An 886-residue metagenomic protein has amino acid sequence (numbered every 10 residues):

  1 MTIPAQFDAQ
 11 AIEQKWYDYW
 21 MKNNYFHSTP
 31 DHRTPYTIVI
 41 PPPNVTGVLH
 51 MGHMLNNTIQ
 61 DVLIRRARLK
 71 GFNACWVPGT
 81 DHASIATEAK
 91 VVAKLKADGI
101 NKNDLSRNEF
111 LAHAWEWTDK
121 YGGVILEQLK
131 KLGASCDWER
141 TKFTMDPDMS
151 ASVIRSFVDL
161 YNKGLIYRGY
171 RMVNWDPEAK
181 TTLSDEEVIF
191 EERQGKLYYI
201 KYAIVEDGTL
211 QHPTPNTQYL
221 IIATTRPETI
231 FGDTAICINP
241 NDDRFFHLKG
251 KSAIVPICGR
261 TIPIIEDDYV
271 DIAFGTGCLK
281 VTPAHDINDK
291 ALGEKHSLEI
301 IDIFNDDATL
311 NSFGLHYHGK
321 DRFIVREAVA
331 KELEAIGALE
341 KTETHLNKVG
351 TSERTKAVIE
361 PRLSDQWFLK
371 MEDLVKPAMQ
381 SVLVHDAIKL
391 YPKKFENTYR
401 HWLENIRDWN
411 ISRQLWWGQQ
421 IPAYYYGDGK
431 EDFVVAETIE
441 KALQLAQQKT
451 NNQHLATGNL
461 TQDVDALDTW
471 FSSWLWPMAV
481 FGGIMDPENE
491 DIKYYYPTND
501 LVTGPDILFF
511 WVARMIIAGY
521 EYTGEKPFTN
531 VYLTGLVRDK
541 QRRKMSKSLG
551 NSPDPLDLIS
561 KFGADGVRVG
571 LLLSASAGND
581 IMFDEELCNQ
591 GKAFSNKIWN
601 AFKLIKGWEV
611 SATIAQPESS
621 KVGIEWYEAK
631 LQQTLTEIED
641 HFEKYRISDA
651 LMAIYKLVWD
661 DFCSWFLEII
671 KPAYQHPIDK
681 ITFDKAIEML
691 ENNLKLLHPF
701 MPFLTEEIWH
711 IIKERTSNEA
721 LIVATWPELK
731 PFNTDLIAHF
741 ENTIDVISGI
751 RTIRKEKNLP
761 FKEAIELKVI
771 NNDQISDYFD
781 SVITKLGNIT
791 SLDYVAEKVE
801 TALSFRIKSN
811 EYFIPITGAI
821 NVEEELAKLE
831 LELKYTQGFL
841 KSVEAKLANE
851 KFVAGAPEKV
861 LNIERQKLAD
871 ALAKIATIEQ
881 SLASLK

Functional and structural regions predicted by a protein language model:
M1-M51, A74, E353, I598: Non-catalytic terminal extensions that flank enzyme cores
T2-Y17, K131, S135-C136, K142 (+9 more regions): NTP-handling and nucleic-acid-processing catalytic cores
K15, K22-N23, V92-G208, F274-G429 (+10 more regions): Residue patterns forming the tRNA-binding/recognition surfaces of aminoacyl-tRNA synthetases and related DALR
P30-V91, T144, V153, A223-T224 (+5 more regions): N-terminal catalytic cores of NTP/NDP-binding nucleotidyl/phosphoryl-transfer enzymes
R65-N73, K94-R107, E127, K131-C136 (+17 more regions): Secondary-structure transition/capping motifs at alpha-helix termini and the adjoining loop/turn into the next element
D81, V173, P177, L183-I189 (+6 more regions): Acidic, turn-prone loop/beta-hairpin segments
K201, Y219, A223, D268-V270 (+4 more regions): Alpha-helical recognition segments enriched in aromatics with Gly/Pro capping that present substrate-recognition
N589, I712-K886: C-terminal low-complexity, glycine/proline- and small-hydrophobic-enriched intrinsically disordered tails that act as
